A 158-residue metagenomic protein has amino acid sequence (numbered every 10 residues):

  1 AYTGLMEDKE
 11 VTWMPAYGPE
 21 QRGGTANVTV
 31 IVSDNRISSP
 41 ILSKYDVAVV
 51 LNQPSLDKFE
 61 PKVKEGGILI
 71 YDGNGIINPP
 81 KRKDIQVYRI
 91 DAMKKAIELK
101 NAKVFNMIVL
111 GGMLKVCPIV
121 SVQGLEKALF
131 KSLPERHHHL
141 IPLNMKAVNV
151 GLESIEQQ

Functional and structural regions predicted by a protein language model:
A1-Q158: Active-site cofactor/cluster-binding pocket
